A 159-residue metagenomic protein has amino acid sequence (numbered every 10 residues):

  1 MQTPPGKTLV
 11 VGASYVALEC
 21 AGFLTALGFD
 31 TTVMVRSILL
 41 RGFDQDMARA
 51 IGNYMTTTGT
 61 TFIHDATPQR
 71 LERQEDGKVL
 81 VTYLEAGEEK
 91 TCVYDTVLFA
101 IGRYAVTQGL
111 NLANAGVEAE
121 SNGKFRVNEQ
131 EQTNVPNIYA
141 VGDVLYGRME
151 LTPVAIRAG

Functional and structural regions predicted by a protein language model:
M1-P5, T91-A158: FAD-site-proximal beta/loop scaffold in flavoenzymes
P5-L9, Y15-E88, M149-I156: Rossmann-like dinucleotide-binding cores of NAD(P)H-dependent redox enzymes
V11, L18, R41-G42, T58 (+3 more regions): Thr-Gly-centered strand-to-loop micro-motif
